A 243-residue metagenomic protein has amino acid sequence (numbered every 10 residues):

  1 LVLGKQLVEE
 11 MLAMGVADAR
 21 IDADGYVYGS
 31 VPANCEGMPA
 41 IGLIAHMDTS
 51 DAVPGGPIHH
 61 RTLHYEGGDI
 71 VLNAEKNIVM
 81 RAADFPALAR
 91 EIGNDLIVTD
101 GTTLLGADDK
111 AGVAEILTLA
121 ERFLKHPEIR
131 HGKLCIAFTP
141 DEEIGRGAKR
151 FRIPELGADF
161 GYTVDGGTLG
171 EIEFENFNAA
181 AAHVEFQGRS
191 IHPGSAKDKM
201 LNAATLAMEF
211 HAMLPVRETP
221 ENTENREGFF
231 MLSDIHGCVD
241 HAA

Functional and structural regions predicted by a protein language model:
L1-D95: Acidic/His- and Gly-rich active-site-bordering loop/insert found across diverse amide/peptide-bond hydrolases
G4, D109-L117, A204: Short alpha-helical patches at coil-to-helix transitions and adjacent helical residues in well-structured domains
L7, M11, E115-F123, A207-H211: Buried hydrophobic packing segments
Y28, G42, C135, A181-E185 (+1 more regions): Beta-strand secondary-structure signal
H46, H131, H192: Histidine-centered active-site/metal-ligand motif
G55-I58, H64-E66, I70-V71, V79-R81 (+4 more regions): Midchain, well-structured core segments that form catalytic/ion-binding scaffolds
K110, T118-K149: Contiguous, small/hydrophobic- and glycine-enriched helical/loop subdomains that border and often "cap" functional
